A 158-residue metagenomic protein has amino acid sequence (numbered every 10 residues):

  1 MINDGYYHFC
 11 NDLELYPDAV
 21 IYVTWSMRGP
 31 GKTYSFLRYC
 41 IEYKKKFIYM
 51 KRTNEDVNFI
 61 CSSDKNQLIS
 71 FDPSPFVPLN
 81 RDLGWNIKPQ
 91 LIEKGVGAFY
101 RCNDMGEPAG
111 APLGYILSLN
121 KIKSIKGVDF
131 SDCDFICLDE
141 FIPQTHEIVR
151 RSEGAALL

Functional and structural regions predicted by a protein language model:
M1-L158: Phosphate/NTP-binding elements of NTP-utilizing enzymes
